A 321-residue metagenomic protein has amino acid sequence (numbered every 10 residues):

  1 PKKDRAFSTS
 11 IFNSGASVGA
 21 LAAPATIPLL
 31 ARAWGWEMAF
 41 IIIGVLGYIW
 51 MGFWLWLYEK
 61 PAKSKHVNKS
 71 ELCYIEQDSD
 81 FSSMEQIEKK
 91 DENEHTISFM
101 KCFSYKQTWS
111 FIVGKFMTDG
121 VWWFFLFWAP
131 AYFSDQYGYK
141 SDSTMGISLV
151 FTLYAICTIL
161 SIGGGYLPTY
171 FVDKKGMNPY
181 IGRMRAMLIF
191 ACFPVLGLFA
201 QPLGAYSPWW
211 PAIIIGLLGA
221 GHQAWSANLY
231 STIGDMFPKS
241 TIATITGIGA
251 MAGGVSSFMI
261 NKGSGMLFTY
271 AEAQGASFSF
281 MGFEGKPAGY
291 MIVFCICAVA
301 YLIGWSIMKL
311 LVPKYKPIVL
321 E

Functional and structural regions predicted by a protein language model:
A6-R32, I156-S161, A250-N261: Glycine-rich segments within core transmembrane alpha-helices of 12-TM secondary carriers
F12-K65: Helix-loop-helix hairpin linking two adjacent transmembrane segments in secondary transporters
T26-W34, F133-S134, L167-P168, V172 (+1 more regions): Interfacial helix-cap and linker-helix signal at transmembrane-aqueous boundaries of multi-pass secondary transporters
W50-Y58, V195-L203, Y290-E321: Multi-pass alpha-helical transporter architecture, strongest for 12-TM Major Facilitator/SLC carriers used
P61-I112, Y139: Juxtamembrane intracellular "pre-TM" segments in multi-pass secondary transporters
C102-G165, H222-S226, Y230, S257-G265: Extracytoplasmic gate region of multi-pass secondary transporters
Y180-N228: C-terminal transmembrane helical hairpin of 12-TM major facilitator-type secondary transporters
G234-A273: A late C-terminal transmembrane helix in Major Facilitator Superfamily
